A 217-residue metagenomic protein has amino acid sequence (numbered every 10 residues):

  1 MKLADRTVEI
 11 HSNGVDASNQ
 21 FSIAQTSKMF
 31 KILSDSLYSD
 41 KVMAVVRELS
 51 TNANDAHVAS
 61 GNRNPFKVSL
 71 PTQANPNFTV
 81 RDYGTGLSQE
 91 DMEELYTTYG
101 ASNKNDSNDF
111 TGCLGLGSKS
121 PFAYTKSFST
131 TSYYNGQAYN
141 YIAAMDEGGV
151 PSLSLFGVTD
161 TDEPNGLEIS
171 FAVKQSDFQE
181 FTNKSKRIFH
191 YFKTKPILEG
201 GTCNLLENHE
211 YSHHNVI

Functional and structural regions predicted by a protein language model:
M1-R63, S69-T72, E90-T97: Bergerat-fold GHKL ATPase/HATPase_c domain
S36, A53-A56, T98-S102, T131 (+1 more regions): Conserved, well-folded catalytic cores of nucleic-acid-processing and energy-transducing macromolecular machines
D55-F66, K104-F110, Q137: Active-site phosphate-binding and catalytic loops of NTP-dependent enzymes
N75-F78, L167: Short beta-strand element(s) in the Bergerat
D82: Acidic ATP/Mg2+-coordinating residue in the GHKL
T85-G86: Glycine-rich G1-box
L95-K104, A144-G148: Extended active-site and interfacial segments that coordinate phosphate-rich ligands in large catalytic machineries
S107-S212: GHKL-type ATPase core
